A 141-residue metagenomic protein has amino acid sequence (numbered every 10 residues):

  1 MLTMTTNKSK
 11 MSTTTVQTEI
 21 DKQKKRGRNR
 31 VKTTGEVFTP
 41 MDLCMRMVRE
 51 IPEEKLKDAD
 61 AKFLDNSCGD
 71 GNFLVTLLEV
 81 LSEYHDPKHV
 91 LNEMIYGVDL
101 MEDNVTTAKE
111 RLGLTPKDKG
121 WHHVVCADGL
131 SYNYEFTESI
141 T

Functional and structural regions predicted by a protein language model:
L2-T141: SAM-dependent methyltransferase catalytic region
